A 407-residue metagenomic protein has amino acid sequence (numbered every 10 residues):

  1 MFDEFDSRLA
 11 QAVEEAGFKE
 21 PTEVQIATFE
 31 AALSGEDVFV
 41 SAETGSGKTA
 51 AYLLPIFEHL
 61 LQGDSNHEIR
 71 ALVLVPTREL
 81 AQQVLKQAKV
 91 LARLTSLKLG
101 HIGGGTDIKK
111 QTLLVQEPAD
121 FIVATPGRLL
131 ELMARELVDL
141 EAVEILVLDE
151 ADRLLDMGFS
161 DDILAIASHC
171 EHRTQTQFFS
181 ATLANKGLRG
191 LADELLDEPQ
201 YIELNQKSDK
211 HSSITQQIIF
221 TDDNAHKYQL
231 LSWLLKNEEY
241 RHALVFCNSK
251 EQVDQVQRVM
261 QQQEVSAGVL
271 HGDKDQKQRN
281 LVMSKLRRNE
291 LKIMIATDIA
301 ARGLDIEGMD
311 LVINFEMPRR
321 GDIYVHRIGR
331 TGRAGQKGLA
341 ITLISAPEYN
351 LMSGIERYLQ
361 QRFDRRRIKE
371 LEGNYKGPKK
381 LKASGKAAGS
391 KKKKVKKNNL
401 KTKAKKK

Functional and structural regions predicted by a protein language model:
M1-Y375: Conserved helicase RecA-like core
L371-K407: Intrinsically disordered, Lys/Arg-rich low-complexity segments
